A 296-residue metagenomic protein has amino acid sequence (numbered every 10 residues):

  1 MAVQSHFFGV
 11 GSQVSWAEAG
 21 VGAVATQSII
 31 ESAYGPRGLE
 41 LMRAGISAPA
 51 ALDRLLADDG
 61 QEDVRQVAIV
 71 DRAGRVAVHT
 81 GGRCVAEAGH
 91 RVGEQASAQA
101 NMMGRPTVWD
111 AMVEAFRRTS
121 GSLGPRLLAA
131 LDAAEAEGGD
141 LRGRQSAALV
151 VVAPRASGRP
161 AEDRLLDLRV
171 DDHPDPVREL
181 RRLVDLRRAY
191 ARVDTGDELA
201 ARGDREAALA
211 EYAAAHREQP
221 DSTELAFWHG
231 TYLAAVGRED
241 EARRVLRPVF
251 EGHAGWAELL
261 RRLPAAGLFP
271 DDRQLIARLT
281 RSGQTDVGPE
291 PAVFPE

Functional and structural regions predicted by a protein language model:
M1-A191, R202: N-terminal nucleophile
P220, A254-G255: Short coil turns that delineate tetratricopeptide repeat
W228, R262-L263: Canonical tetratricopeptide repeat
